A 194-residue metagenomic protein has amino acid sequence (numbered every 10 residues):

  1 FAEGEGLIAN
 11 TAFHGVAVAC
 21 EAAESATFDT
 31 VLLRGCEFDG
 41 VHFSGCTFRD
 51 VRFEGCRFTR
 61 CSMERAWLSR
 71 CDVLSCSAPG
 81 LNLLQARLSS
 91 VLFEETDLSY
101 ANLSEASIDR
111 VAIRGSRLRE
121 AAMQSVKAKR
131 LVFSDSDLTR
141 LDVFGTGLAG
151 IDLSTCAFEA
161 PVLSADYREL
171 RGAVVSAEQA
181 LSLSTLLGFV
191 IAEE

Functional and structural regions predicted by a protein language model:
F1-E194: Tandem repeat scaffolds
